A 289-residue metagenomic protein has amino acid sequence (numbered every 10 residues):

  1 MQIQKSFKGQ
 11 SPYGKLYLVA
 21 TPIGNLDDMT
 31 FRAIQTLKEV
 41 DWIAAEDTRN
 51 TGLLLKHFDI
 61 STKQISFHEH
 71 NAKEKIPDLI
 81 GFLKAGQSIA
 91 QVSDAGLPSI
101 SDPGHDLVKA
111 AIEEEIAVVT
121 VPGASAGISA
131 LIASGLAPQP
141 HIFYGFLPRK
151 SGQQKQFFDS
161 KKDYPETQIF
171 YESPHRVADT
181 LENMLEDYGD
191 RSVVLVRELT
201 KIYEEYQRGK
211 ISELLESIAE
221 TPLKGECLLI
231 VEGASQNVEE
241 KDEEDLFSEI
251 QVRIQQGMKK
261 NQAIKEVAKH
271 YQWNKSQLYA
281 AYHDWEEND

Functional and structural regions predicted by a protein language model:
M1-F67: Glycine-rich, flexible N-terminal cofactor/catalytic loop recognition
Q2-K5, Y13, T167, P174-D289: A contiguous loop/helix-start segment that scaffolds small-molecule binding in enzyme catalytic cores
K15-L16, G86-A90, E166-T167: Loop/turn-to-beta-strand initiation segments
I23-N25, D94-P98, P174-R176, A234-Q236: Short glycine-rich anion-binding loops that position phosphate/pyrophosphate groups of nucleotides and phosphorylated
L37-I43, E115-V119, T167-Q168: Short active-site oxyanion
F67-K73, L147-K150: Conserved helicase motor
L79-S125: Glycine/small-residue-rich loop that forms an oxyanion/phosphate-binding "nest" at active or ligand-binding sites
L107-K161: Class I SAM-dependent methyltransferase SAM-binding "motif I" and its flanking Rossmann-like core
